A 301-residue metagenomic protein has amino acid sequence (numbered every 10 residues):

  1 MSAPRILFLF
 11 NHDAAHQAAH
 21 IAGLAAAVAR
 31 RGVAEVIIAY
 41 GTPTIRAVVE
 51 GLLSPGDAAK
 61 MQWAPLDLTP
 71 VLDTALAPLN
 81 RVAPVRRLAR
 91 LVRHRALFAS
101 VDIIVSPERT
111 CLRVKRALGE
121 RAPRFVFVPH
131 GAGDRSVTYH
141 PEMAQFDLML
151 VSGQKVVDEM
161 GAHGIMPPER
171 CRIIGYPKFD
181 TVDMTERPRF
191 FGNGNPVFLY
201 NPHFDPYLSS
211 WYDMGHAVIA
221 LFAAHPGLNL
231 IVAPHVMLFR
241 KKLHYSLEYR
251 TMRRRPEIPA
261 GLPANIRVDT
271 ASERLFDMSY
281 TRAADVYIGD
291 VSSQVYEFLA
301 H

Functional and structural regions predicted by a protein language model:
M1-A3, A29-V33, A96-V101, G119-E120 (+4 more regions): Flexible, charged surface loops at secondary-structure boundaries
S2-A14, L199-Y200: Nucleotide-activated donor-dependent transferases that construct or modify glycoconjugates
I6, I104, M149, F198 (+1 more regions): Receiver (REC) domain switch-region micro-motif
L9-A27, I38-D183: Active-site and donor-binding regions of nucleotide-sugar-utilizing enzymes
Q17-R31, F179-E257: Conserved catalytic-core segment of nucleotide-activated headgroup transferases in glycan assembly
R93-R95, I219, F276-M278: Short hydrophobic/charged patches on amphipathic alpha-helices used for structural packing and interfaces
F127, S272-H301: A donor-sugar binding/catalytic signature common to diverse glycosyltransferases and related nucleotide-sugar
A264-E273: Active-site donor-binding acidic/aromatic loop of nucleotide-activated sugar and phosphosugar transferases involved
